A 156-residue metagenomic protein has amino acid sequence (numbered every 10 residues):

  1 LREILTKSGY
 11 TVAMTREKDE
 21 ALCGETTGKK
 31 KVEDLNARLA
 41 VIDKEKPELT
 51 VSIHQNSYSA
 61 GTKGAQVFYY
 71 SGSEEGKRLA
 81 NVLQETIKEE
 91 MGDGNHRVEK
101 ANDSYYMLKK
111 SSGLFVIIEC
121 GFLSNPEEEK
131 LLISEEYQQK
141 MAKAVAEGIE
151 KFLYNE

Functional and structural regions predicted by a protein language model:
L1-R78: Catalytic-core regions of hydrolytic enzymes
R2, L35-L39, G64, K77-Q84 (+4 more regions): Extracytoplasmic/secreted envelope proteins and their assembly/folding machinery, especially bacterial periplasmic
R2-Y10, D43-P47, Q55, Q84-G92 (+3 more regions): Sec-exported extracytoplasmic/periplasmic mature domains
G9, G64, N95-H96, S112-L114: A generic structural signal for alpha->beta connector loops
T15, E33-E48, S52, Q84 (+3 more regions): Active-site-adjacent loop/helix surface patches within enzyme catalytic domains that shape the substrate-binding cleft
K18-L22, Q55-G61, S73-G76, E89 (+4 more regions): Solvent-exposed loop/turn segments at secondary-structure junctions within structured extracellular/periplasmic domains
E45, S52, S59, V98-E156: Active-site-adjacent mobile loop/cap segments within catalytic or ligand-binding domains
K63-A65, Y70-N102, E156: Charged, low-complexity C-terminal accessory regions
